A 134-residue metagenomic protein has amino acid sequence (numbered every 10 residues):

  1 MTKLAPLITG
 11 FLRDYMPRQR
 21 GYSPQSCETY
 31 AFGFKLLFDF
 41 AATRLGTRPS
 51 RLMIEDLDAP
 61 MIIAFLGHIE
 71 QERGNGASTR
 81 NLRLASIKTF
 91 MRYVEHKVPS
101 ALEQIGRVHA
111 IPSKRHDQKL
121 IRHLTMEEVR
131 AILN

Functional and structural regions predicted by a protein language model:
T2-T9, C27: Onset of an N-terminal alpha helix
G10-Q25, A31, K35-L120: N-terminal core-binding DNA-recognition domain of tyrosine recombinases/integrases
P17, L133-N134: Alpha-helix boundary recognition
R115-L133: DNA breakage-rejoining catalytic core of tyrosine-based enzymes
